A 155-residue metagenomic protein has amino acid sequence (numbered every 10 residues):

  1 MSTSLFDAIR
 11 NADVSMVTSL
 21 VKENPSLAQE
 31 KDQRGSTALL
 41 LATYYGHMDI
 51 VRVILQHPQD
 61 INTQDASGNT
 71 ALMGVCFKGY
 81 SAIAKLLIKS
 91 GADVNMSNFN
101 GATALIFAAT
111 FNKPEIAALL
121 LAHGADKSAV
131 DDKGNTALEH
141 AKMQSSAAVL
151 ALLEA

Functional and structural regions predicted by a protein language model:
M1-L40, Y45, R52, Q56 (+1 more regions): Intrinsically disordered, low-complexity regulatory segments in ankyrin-centric signaling systems
M1-N11, A122-H123, D132-N135, E139-A155: Ankyrin-repeat-protein effector appendages
M16, D49-I50, A82-I83, E115-I116 (+1 more regions): Conserved ankyrin/ankyrin-like repeat signature
V21-S26, R52-D60, K85-D93, A118-A125 (+1 more regions): Ankyrin repeat domain, specifically the short helix-to-loop turn at the C-terminus of the second helix of each repeat
L27-K31, I61-Q64, V94-S97, K127-V130: Ankyrin repeat boundary signal
